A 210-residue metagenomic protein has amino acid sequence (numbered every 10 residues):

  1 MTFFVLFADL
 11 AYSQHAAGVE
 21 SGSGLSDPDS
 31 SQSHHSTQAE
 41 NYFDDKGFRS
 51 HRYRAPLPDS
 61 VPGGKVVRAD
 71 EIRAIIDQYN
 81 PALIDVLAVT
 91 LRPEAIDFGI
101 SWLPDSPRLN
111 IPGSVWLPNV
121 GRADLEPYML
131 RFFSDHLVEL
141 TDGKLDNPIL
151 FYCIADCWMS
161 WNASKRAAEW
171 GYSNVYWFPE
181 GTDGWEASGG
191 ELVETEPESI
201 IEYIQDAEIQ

Functional and structural regions predicted by a protein language model:
M1-D9: Bacterial N-terminal signal peptides
D9-A69, I75, A95-L150, I154-Q210: Rhodanese-like catalytic fold shared by cysteine-dependent sulfurtransferases and DSP/PTP-type phosphatases
I72, N80-L87, S114: Short hydrophobic beta-strand that contains or immediately precedes a catalytic carboxylate
D77, V86-E94: Early exported N-terminus immediately downstream of N-terminal targeting peptides
